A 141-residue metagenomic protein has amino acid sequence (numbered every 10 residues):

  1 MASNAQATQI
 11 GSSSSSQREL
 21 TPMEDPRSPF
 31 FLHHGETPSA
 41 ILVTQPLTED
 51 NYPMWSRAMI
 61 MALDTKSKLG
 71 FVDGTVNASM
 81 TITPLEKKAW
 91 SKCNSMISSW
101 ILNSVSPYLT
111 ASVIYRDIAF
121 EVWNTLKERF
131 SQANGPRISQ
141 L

Functional and structural regions predicted by a protein language model:
M1-L141: N-terminal Lys/Arg-enriched interaction segments
